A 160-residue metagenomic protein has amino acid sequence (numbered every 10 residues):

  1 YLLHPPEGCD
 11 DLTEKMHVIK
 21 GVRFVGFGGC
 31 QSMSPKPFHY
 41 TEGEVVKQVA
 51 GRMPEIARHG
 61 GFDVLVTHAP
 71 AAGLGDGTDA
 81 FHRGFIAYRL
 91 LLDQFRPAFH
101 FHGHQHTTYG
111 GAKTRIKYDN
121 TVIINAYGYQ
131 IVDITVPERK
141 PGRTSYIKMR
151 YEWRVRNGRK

Functional and structural regions predicted by a protein language model:
Y1, D10-T13, V64-H68, L92 (+2 more regions): Active-site neighborhood of phospho(di)ester-bond hydrolases with catalytic His/Asp-centered motifs
Y1, S32-K36, A71-G75, A98-I116 (+1 more regions): Active-site environment of divalent metal-dependent phosphoester hydrolases
Y1-A87: Conserved catalytic scaffold of divalent metal-dependent phosphoesterases
P5, R23-G26, F81, H100 (+4 more regions): Generic detector of intrinsically disordered, low-complexity, polar/charged segments
V18-K20, R89-Q94, T108-K160: Binuclear metal-dependent phosphoesterase catalytic core
F24-G29, G60-V66, F99-H106, V136-P141 (+1 more regions): Low-complexity, flexible helical/coil segments
M53-G60, Q94-H100, I131-D133: Short C-terminal domain-edge/linker segments immediately following a structured domain
F81-F99: Short, positively charged, low-complexity/disordered linker segments
